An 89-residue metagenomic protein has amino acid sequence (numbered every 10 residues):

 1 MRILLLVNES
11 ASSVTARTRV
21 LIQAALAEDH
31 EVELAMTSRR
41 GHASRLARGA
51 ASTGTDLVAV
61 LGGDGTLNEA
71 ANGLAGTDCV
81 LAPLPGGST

Functional and structural regions predicted by a protein language model:
M1-V58, N68: ATP/NTP phosphate-donor binding region
E9, L61-G63, L84-G87: Glycine-rich beta-strand-to-loop/alpha-helix junction loops that act as flexible
A35, A59-V60, L81-L84: Conserved SAM-binding loop
T66-C79: Short Gly/Thr/Asp-enriched flexible loops that form oxyanion-binding sites at enzyme active sites
T77-T89: Short, acidic/small-residue loops that bind anionic groups at enzyme active sites
